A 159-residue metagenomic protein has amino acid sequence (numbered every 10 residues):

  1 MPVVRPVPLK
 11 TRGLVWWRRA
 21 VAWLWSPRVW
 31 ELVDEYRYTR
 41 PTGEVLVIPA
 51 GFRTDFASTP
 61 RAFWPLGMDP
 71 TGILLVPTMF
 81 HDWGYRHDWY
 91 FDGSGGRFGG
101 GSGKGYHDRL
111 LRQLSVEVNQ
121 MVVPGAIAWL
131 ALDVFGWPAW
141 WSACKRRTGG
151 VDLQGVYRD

Functional and structural regions predicted by a protein language model:
M1-D159: Extended terminal accessory/targeting regions
